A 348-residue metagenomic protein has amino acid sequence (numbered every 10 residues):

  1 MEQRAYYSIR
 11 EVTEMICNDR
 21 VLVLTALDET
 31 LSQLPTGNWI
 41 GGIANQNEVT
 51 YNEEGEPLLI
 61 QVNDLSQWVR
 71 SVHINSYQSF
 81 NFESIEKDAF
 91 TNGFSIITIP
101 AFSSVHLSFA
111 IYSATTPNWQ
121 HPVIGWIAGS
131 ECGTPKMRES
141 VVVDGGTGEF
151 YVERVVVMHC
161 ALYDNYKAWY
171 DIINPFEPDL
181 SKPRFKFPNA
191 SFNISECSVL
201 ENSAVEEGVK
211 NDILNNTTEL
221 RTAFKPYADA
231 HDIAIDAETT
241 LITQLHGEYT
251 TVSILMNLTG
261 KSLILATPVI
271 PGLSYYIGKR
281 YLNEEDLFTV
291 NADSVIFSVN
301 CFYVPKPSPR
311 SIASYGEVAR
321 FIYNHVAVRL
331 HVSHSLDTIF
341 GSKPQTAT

Functional and structural regions predicted by a protein language model:
M1-T348: Hydrophobic alpha/beta core scaffold segments
